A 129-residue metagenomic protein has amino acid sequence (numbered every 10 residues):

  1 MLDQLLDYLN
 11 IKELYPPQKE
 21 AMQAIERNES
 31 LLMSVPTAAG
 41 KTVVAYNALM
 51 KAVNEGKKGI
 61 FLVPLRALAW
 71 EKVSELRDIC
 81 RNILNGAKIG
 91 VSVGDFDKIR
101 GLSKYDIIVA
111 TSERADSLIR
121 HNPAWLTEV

Functional and structural regions predicted by a protein language model:
M1-L5: Conserved ASCE P-loop NTPase core motifs with emphasis on AAA+ ATPases
D7-V129: Conserved P-loop/Walker A NTP-binding site and adjacent catalytic elements of P-loop NTPases
